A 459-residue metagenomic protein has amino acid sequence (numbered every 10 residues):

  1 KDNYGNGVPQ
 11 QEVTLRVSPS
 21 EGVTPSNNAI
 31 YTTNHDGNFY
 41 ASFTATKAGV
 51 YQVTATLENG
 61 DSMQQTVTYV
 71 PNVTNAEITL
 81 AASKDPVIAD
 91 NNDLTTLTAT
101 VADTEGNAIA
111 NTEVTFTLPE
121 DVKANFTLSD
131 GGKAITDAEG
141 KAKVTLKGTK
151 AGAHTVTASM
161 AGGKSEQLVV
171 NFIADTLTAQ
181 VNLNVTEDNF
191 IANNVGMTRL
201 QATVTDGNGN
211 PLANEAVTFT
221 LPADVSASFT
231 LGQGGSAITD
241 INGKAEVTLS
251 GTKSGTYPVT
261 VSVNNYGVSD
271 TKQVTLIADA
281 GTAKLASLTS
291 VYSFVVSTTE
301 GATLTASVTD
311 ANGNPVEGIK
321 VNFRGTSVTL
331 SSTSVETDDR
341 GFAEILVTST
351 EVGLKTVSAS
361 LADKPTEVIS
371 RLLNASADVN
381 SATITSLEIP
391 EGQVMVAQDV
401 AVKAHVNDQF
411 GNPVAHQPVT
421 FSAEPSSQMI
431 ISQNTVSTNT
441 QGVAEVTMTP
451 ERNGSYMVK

Functional and structural regions predicted by a protein language model:
K1-K459: The feature marks long extracellular or luminal low-complexity segments
